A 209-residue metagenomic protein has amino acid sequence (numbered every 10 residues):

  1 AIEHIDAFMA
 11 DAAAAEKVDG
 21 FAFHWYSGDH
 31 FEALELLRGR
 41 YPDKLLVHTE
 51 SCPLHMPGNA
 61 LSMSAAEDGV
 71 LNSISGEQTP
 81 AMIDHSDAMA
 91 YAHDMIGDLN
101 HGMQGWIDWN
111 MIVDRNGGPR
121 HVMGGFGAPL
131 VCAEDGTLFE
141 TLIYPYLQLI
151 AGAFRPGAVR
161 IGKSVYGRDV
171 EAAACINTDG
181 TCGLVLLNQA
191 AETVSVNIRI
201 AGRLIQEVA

Functional and structural regions predicted by a protein language model:
A1-N59: Active-site neighborhood of glycoside hydrolase catalytic domains
A10, N100, L149-G152: Sec-exported extracytoplasmic/periplasmic mature domains
E16-D19, Y41-L46, H101-W106, P156 (+1 more regions): Loop/turn elements at helix/coil->beta-strand transitions in domains of secreted/extracellular proteins
W25, H48-S51, I107-M111, L186-N188 (+1 more regions): Active-site proximal loops enriched in glycine and acidic residues that flank catalytic Cys/His/Asp and coordinate
A33-L36, L61, H121, G162 (+1 more regions): Composition- and surface-driven signal marking solvent-exposed, interaction-prone regions in large proteins
A33-L37, H93-G97, V170-A174, V185: Generic recognition of flexible, low-complexity loop/linker segments
H48-Y146, I161-Y166: Aromatic/acidic polysaccharide-binding cleft in carbohydrate-active enzymes
G152, G162-R203, E207: Carbohydrate-binding surface patches
